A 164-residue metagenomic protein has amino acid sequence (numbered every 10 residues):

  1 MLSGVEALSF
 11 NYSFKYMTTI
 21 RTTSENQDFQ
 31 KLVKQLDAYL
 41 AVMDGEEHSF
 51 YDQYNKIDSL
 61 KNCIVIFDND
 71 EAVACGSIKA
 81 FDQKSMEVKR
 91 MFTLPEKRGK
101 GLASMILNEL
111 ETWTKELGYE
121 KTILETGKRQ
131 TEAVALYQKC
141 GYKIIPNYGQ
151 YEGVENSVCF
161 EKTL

Functional and structural regions predicted by a protein language model:
M1-M17: Intrinsic disorder/low-complexity segments
T18-K89, L94-P95, L107-N108, N147-Q150 (+1 more regions): Acetyl-CoA-dependent GNAT
S24, I123-K128, V134, Q138-C159: Conserved catalytic-core motifs of GNAT/GCN5-like acyltransferases
D70, G101, G118: Conserved G/P- and acidic residue-centered "switch" motifs that form tight phosphate/ATP-binding loops in soluble
K84, E120, K143: Short acidic/polar active-site loop segments enriched in Thr and Asp
T93, G99-T112, K139: Conserved acetyl-CoA-binding loop-helix of GNAT-fold acetyltransferases
L107, T114-T126: Conserved GNAT acetyl-CoA-binding A-motif
